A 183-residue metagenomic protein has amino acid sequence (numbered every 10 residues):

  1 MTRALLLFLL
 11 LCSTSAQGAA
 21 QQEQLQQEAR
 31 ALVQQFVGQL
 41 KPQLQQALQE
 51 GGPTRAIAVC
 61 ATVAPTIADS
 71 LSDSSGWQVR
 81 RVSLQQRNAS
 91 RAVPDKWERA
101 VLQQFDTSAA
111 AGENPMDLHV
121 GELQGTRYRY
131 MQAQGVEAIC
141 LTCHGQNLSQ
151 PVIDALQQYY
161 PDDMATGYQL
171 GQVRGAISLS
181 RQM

Functional and structural regions predicted by a protein language model:
A4-S13: Sec-dependent N-terminal signal peptides
A19-V136, V152-M183: Extracytoplasmic c-type cytochrome modules immediately beyond a signal peptide or single-pass transmembrane anchor
E137-N147: The canonical Cys-X-X-Cys-His
